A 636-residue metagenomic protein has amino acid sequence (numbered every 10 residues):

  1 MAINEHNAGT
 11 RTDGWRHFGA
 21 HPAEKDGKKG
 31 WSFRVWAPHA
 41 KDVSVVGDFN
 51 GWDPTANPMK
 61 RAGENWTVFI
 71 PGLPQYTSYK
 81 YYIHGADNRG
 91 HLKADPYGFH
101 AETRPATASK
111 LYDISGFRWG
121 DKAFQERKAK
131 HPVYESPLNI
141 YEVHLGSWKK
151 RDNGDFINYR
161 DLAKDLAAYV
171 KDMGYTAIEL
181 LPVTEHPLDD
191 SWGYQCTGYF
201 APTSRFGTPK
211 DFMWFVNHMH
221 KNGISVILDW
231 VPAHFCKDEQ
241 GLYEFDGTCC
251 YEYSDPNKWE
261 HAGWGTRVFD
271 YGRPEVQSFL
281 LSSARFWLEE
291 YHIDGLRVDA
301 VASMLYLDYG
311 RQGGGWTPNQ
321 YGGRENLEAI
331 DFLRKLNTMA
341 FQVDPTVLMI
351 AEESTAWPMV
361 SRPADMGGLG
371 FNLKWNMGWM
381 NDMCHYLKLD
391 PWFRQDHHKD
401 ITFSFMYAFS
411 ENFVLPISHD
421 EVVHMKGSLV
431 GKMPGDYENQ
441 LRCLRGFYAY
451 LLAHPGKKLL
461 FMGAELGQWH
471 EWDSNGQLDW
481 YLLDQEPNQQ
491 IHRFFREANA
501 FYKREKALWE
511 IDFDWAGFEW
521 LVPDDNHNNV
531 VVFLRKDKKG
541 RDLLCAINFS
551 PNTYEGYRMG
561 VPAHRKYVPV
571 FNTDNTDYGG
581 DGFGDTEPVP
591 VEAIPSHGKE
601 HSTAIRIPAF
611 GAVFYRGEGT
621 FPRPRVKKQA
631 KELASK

Functional and structural regions predicted by a protein language model:
M1-S32, K60-E142, S147-G154, D161 (+3 more regions): The feature marks proteins involved in alpha-glucan
A8, H100-S147, D155, Y169 (+4 more regions): Glycine-rich phosphate/pyrophosphate-binding loop and adjacent beta-alpha nucleotide/cofactor-binding cores
V35, Y81, V143, V170 (+12 more regions): Conserved, mostly hydrophobic/aromatic
W36-V43, P562-R565: Short proline/glycine-enriched turn/loop motifs at strand-loop junctions of beta-rich domains
Q75-Y79, E587-K627: C-terminal beta-strand-rich structural cap/linker in extracellular carbohydrate-active enzymes
Y81, N337-T338, D344-P345, L483-W520 (+1 more regions): Aromatic- and carboxylate-lined catalytic core of secreted/periplasmic carbohydrate-active enzymes
E102, K122-E135, H144-E325, V589 (+1 more regions): Substrate-binding/active-site clefts of carbohydrate-active enzymes
H292-D294, Q312-N475, K503-D574, D581-G582: Conserved alpha/beta catalytic core and glycan-binding cleft of carbohydrate-active enzymes
